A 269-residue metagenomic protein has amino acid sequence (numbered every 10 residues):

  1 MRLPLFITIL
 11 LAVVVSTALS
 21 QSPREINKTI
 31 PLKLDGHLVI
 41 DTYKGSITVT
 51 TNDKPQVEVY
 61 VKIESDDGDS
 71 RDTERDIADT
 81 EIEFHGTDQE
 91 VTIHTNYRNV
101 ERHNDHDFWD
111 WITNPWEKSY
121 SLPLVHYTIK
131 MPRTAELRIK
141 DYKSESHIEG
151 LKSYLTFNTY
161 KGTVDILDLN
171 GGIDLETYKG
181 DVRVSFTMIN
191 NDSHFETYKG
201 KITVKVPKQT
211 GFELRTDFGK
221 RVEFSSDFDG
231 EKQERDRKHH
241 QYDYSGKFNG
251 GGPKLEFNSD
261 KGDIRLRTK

Functional and structural regions predicted by a protein language model:
R2-K269: Intrinsically disordered, low-complexity terminal regions
